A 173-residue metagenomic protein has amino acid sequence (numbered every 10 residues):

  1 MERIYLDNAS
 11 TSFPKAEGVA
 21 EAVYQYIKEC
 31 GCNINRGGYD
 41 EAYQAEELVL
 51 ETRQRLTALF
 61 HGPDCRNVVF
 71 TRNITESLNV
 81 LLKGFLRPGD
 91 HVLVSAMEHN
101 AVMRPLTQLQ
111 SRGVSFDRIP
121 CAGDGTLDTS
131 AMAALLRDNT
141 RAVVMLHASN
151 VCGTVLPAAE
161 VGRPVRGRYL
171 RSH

Functional and structural regions predicted by a protein language model:
M1-H173: Pyridoxal 5′-phosphate
